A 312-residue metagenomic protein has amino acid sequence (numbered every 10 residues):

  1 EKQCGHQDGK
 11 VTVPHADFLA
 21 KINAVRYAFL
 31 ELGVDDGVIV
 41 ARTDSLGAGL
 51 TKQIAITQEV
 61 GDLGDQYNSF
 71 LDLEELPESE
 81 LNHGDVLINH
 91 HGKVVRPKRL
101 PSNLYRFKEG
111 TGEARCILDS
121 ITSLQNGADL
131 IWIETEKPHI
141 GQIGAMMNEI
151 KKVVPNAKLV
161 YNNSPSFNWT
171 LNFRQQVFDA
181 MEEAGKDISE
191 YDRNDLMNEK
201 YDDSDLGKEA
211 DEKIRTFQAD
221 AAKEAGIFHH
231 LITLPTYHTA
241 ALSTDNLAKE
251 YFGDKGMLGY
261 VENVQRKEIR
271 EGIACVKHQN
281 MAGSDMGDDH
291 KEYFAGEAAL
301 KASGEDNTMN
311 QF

Functional and structural regions predicted by a protein language model:
E1-F228, D245, S284-F312: Alpha/beta enzyme core
R215-A248, F252-D288: Substrate-binding cleft of secreted/luminal carbohydrate-active enzymes
